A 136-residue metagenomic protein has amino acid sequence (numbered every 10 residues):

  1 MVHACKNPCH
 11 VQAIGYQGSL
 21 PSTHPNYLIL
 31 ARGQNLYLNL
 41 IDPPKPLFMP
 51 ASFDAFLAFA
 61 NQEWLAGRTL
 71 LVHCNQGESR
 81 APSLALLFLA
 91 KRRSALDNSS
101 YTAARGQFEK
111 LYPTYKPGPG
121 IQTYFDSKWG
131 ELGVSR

Functional and structural regions predicted by a protein language model:
M1-T69, A90-D126: Cysteine-based protein phosphatase catalytic domain of the PTP/DSP
R68-L86: A phosphate-binding catalytic loop at a beta-strand-loop-alpha-helix junction that coordinates phosphoryl groups
W129-R136: C-terminal domain-closing interface element
